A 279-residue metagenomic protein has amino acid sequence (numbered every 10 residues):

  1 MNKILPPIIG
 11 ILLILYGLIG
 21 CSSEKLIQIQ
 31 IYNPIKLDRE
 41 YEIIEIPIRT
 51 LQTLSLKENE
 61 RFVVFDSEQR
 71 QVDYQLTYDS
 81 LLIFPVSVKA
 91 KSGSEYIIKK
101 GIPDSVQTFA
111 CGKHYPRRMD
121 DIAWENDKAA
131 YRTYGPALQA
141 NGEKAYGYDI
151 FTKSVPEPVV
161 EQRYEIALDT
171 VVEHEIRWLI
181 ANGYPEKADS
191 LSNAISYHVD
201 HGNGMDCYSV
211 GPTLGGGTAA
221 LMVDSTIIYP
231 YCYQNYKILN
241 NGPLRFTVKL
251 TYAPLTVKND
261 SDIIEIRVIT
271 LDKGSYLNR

Functional and structural regions predicted by a protein language model:
M1-I8: Bacterial N-terminal signal peptides that target proteins for export
K3, L15-L26: Bacterial Sec-dependent signal peptides at the C-terminal "C-region" and cleavage site
I8, S22-E24, Q75-S80, P116-D120 (+2 more regions): Short, ordered beta-strand-loop transition motifs
S23-K113, A145-G147, S154: Alpha-mannosidase-like glycoside hydrolase catalytic domains involved in N-glycan trimming, generalizing to other
I27-N33, K128, Y276-N278: Short, well-ordered beta-strand segments enriched in hydrophobic/aromatic residues
I102-D224: Solvent-exposed N-terminal domain segments of exported/luminal and surface proteins
Y233-N278: Acidic, contiguous internal or C-terminal segments within carbohydrate-active enzymes that form a structured patch used
